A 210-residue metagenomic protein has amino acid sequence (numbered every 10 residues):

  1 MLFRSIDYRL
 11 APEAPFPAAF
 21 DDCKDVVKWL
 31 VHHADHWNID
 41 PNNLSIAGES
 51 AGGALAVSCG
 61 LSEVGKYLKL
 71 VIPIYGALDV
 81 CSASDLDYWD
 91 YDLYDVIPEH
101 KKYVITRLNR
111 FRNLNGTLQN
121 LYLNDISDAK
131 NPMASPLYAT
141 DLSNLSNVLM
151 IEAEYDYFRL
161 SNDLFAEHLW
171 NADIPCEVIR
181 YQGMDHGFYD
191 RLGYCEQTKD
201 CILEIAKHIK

Functional and structural regions predicted by a protein language model:
F3-K210: Alpha/beta-hydrolase superfamily serine-hydrolase fold, recognizing
